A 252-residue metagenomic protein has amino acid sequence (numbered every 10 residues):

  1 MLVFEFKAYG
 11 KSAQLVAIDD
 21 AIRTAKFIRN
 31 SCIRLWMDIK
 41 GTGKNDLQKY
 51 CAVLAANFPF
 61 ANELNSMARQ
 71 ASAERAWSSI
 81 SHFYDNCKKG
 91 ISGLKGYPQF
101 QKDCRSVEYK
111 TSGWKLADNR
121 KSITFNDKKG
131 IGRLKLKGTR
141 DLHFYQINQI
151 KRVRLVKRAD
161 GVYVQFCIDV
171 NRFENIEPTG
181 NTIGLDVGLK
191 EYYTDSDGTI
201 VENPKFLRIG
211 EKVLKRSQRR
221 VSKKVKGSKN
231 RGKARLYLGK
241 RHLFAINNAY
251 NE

Functional and structural regions predicted by a protein language model:
M1-E252: Nucleic-acid substrate recognition interfaces
